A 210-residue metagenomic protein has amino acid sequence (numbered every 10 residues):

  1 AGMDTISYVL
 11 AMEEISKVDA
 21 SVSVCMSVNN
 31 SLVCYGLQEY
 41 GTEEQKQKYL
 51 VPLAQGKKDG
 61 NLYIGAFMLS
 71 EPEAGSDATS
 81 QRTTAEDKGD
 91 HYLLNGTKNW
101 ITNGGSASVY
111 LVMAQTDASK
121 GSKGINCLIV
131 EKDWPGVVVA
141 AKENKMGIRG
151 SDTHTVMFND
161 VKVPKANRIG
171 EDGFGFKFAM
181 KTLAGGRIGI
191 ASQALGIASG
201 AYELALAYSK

Functional and structural regions predicted by a protein language model:
A1-N61, T102-V109, K120-G121, I188: Internal helix-loop-helix
M12-S16, M113-A114, V130-P135, N159-V163: Short Ser/Thr-interspersed hydrophobic loop/turn segments at strand-loop and sheet-helix junctions that line or gate
Y49, Q81, T97-N99, A140-N144: Short beta-alpha junctions and helix-cap segments that line functional grooves
G60-S70: A short, Trp-centered hydrophobic/proline-enriched beta-strand micro-motif
E73-S76, W100-N103, D117-S119, K145-D152: Short Gly/Pro-enriched turn/cap motifs at secondary-structure boundaries
T83-E86: A structural signal for short hydrophobic beta-strand segments in well-ordered beta-sheet cores
H91, N95-V139: A short core secondary-structure module
T116, V137-K210: Glycine-rich beta->alpha junctions and the first turn(s) of the following alpha-helix
